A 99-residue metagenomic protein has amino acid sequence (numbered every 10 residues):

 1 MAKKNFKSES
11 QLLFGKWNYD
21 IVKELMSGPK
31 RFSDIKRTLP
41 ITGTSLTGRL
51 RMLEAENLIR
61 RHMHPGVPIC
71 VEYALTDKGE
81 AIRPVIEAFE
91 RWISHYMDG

Functional and structural regions predicted by a protein language model:
A2-S45, G66-E72: N-terminal helix-turn-helix DNA-binding core of bacterial DNA-binding proteins
F6, S10, I86-I93, M97: Hydrophobic alpha-helical core bundles mediating ligand binding, dimerization, or RNAP-core interactions
D20-K23, E54, E90: A cross-family signal for key residues in well-ordered alpha-helices that form functional helical elements
L46, M52-L53: Basic amphipathic alpha-helical segments that dock to polyanions
N57: Glycine-centered, phosphate/nucleic-acid-interacting loop/turn motifs that mediate DNA/RNA or nucleotide
R61: Short beta-strand "wing" residues that participate in macromolecule-binding interfaces
P65-A88: Basic, amphipathic "hinge/linker" alpha-helix immediately C-terminal to the N-terminal HTH DNA-binding motif
